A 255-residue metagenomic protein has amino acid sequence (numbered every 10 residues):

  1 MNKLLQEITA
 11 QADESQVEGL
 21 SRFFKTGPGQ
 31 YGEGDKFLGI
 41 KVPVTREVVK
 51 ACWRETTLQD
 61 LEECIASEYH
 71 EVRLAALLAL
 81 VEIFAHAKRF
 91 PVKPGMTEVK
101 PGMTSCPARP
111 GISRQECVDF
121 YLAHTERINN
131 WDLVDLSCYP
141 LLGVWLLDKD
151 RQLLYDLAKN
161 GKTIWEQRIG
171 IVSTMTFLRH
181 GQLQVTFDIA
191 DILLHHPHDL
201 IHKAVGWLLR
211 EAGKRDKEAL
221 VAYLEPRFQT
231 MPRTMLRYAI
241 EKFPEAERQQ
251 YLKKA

Functional and structural regions predicted by a protein language model:
M1-F90, M96-V99, M103-A255: Alpha-helical scaffold domains
